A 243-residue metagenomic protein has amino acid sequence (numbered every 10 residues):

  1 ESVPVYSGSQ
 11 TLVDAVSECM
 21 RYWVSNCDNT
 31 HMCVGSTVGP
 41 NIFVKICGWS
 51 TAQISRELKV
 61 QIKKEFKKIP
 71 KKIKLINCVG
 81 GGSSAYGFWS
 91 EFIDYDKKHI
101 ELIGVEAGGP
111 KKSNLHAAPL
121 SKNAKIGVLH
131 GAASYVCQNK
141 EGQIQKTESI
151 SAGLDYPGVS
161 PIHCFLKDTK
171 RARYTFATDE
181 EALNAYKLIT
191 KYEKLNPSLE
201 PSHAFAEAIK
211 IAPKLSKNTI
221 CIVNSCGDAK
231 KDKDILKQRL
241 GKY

Functional and structural regions predicted by a protein language model:
E1-A15, Y243: A glycine-rich helix N-cap at a beta->alpha junction
Y6-Q10, V38, V79-S83, E106-K111 (+1 more regions): Acidic, glycine-rich active-site loops and adjacent beta-strand->loop/helix elements that engage anionic groups
V16-N41, F66, D94-H99, G104-L195 (+1 more regions): Active-site/ligand-binding loops adjacent to catalytic centers
I46-R56, V223-Y243: Glycine/aspartate-rich loop-and-adjacent alpha/beta segment that forms the canonical ThDP
K59-I69: Phosphate/pyrophosphate-binding loops at sites that engage ATP/ADP/AMP, CoA/4′-phosphopantetheine, polyphosphate
K71-S84, L102, T219-S225: A short, small-residue-rich loop immediately preceding and capping a beta-strand
C78-W89, K112-N114, P201-A208, K230-K233: Short glycine/serine/threonine-rich phosphate/pyrophosphate-binding segments that cradle anionic phosphate groups
T190-N224: C-terminal structured "cap/appendage" subdomains that terminate the fold
